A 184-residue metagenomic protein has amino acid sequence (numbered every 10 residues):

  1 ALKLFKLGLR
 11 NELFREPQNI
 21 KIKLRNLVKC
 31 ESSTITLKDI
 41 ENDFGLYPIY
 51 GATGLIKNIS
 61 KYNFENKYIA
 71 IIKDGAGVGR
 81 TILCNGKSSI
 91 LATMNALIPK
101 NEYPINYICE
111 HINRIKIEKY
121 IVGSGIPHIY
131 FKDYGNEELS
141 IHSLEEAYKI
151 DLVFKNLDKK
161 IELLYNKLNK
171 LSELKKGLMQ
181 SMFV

Functional and structural regions predicted by a protein language model:
A1-I22, S140-V184: Amphipathic alpha-helical coiled-coil/heptad-repeat segments
L4-L7, E12-G51: Non-catalytic DNA-recognition/assembly elements of restriction-modification systems
L13-E16, N95-E102, R114-K119, I129-D151 (+1 more regions): Proline-centric
K29, E110-I117: Short, intrinsically disordered, mixed-charge
S32-S33, L55, I117: Generic structural signal for secondary-structure transition and capping sites
K38-I40, Y120-S124, Y165-N169: A short, aromatic/hydrophobic, helix- or strand-capping loop or linear motif that either lines the entrance/gate
G51-N113, V122-I126, Y130-Y134: A short beta-sheet element
